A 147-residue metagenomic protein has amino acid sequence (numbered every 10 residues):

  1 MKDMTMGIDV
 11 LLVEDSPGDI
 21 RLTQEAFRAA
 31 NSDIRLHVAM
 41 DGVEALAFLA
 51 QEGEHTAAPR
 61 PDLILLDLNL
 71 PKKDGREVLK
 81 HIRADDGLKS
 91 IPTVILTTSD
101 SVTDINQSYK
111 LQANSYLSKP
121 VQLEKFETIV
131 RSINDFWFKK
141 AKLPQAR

Functional and structural regions predicted by a protein language model:
G7, S32-D33, P59-L63, G87-P92: His-Asp phosphorelay/catalytic-motif detector in bacterial-type signaling
G7-G18, T23-F27: Conserved acidic segment of CheY-like receiver
Q24, V38-L63: Acidic, metal-coordinating helix/loop segments flanking the phosphotransfer/catalytic sites of two-component signaling
D67, T97: Active-site residues of response regulator receiver
L70-K73, I82, I91: Hydrophobic residue at a beta-alpha junction that N-caps the helix immediately following a catalytic beta-strand/loop
N114: Short, glycine/charged-rich "phosphate-handling" switch motifs in NTP-dependent and phosphotransfer domains
V121-I133, A141-A146: C-terminal output helix
